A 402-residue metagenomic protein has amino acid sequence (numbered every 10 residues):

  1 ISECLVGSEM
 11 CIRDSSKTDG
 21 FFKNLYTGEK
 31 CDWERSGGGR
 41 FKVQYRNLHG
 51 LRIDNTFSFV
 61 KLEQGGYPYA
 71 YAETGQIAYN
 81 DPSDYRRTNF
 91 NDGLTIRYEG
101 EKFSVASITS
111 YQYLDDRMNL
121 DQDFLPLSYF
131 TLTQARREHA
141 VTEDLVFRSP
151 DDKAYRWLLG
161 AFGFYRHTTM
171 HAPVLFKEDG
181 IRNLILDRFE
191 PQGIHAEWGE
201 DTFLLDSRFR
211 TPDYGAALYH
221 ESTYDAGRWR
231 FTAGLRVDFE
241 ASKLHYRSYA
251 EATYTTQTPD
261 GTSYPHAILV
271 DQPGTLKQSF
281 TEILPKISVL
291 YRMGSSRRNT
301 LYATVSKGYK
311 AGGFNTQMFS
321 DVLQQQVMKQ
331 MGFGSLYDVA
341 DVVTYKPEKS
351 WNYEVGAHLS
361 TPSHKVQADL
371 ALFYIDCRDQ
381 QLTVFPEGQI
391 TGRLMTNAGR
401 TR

Functional and structural regions predicted by a protein language model:
I1-S8, I12, N397-R402: Short, intrinsically disordered, charge-balanced linker/junction segments flanking boundaries in proteins
V6-E9, R13-R87, L114-S128, A135 (+1 more regions): Periplasmic-side early beta-strands and strand-to-turn transitions of outer-membrane beta-barrels
S16, G308-K310: Acidic glycine-/aspartate-rich tracts in secreted/extracellular proteins
F22-E29, Y67-N80, D121-T131, P173-D206 (+3 more regions): Solvent-exposed loop segments that connect transmembrane elements
E29-R35, S83-T88, T133-H139, R208-Y214 (+4 more regions): Replace "Gram-negative outer membrane beta-barrel proteins" with "bacterial and organellar outer membrane beta-barrel
E34-R40, N91, A217, L284: Transmembrane beta-barrel architecture of outer membranes
R46, G50-R52, T56-S58, N89-D116 (+6 more regions): Face-selective signature of the C-terminal outer-membrane beta-barrel domain
T95-L120, T300-S306, Q317, L323-L394 (+1 more regions): Membrane-embedded beta-barrel scaffold of Gram-negative outer-membrane proteins
